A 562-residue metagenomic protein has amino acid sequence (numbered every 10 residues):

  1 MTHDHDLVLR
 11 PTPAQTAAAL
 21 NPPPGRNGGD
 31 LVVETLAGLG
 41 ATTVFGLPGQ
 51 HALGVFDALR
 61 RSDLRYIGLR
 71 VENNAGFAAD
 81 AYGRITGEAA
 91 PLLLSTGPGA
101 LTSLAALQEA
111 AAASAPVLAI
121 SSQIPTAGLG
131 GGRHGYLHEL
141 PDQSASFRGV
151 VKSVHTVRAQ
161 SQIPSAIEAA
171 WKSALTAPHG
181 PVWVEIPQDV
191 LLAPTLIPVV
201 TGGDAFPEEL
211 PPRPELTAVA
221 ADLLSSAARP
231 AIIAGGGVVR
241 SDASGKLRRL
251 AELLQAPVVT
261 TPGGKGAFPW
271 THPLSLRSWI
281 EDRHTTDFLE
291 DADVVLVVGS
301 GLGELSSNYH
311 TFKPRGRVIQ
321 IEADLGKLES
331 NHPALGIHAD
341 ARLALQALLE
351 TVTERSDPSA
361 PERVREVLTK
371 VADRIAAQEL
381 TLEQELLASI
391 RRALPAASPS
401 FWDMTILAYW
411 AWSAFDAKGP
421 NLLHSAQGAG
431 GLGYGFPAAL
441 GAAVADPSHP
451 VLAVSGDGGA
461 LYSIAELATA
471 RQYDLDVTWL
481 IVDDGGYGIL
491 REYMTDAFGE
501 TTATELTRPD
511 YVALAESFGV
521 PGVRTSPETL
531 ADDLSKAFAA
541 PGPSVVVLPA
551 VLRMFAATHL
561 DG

Functional and structural regions predicted by a protein language model:
T2-P23, S161, V199, P314-M404 (+1 more regions): Phosphate/pyrophosphate-binding active-site segments
T2-R355, A396, D476-W479, A515: N-terminal alpha/beta PP-like core and its mobile active-site loop of ThDP/TPP-dependent enzymes
G29-V33, A37-L39, L47-R60, R365-S448 (+1 more regions): Active-site diphosphate/adenylate-binding microenvironment
A52, E72-F77, L407-Y409, P527-A531: Short acidic loop-to-helix transition motifs that present clustered carboxylates
D80, A145, R248, A388 (+3 more regions): Active-site phosphate/pyrophosphate- and oxyanion-stabilizing loops and adjacent acidic/basic residues in soluble
G83, A174, A251, R391 (+3 more regions): N-terminal cationic-hydrophobic initiation segments that often serve targeting/anchoring roles
P116, G128-H138, L328-S330, G336-H338 (+2 more regions): Thiamine diphosphate
